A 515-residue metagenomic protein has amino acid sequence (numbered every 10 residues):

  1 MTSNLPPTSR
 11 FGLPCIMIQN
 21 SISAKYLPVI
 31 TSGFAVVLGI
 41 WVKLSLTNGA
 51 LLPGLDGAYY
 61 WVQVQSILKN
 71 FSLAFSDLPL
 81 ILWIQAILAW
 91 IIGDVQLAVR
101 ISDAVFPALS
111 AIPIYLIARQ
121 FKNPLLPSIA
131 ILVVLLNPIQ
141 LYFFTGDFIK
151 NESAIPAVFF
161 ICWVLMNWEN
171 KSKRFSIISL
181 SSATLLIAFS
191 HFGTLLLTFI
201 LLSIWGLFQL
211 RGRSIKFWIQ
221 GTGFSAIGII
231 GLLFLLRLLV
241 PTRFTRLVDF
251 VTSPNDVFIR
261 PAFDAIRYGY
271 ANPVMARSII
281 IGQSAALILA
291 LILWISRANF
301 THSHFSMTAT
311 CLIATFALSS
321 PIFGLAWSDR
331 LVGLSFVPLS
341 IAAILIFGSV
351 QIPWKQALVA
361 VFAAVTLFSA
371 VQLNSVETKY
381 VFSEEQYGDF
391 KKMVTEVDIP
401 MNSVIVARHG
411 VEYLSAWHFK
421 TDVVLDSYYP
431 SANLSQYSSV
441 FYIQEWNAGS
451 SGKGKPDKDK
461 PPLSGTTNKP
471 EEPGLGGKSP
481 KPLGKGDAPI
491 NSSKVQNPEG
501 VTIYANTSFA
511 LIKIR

Functional and structural regions predicted by a protein language model:
M1-L44: Start-transfer (signal-anchor) and selected internal transmembrane alpha helices of multi-pass inner/ER membrane
I22-K25, K173, L210-T222, I288-A314 (+3 more regions): Membrane-interface helix-loop-helix junctions at transmembrane boundaries of multi-pass membrane enzymes, predominantly
S32-G39, W61, I81, Q85-W90 (+4 more regions): Membrane-embedded helix bundles of polyisoprenyl
G39-T47, D56, D77-L78, I149-K150 (+3 more regions): Transmembrane catalytic cores of multi-pass membrane glycosyltransferases and polysaccharide-assembly enzymes
K43, N48-Q63, L73-I87, V381-D389: Extracytoplasmic catalytic/substrate-binding loops of multi-pass membrane glycan-assembly enzymes
V64-L68, A360-Q436: Extracytoplasmic
N151, L196-L197, G324-W354: Hydrophobic/aromatic-rich transmembrane helices and adjacent perimembrane loops
S439-R515: Aromatic/acidic, Gly/Pro-rich catalytic loop(s) in extracytoplasmic/lumenal soluble domains of multi-pass membrane
